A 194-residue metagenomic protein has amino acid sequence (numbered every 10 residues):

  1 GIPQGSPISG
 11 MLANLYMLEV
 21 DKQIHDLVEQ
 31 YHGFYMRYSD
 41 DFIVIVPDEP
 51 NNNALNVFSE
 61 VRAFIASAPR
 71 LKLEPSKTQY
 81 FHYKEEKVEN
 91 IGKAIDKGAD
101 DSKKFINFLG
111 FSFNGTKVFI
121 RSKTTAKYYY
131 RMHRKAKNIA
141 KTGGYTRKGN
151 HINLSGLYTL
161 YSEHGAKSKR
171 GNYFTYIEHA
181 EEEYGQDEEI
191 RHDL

Functional and structural regions predicted by a protein language model:
G1-S39, I43-E60, D100-K103: Conserved polymerase palm-domain catalytic core
G1-S6, K22, L55, R62 (+2 more regions): Right-hand nucleic-acid polymerase module
Y31, P69, S76: Residue-level signal for beta-strand positions within conserved beta-sheet cores that form or flank
G33, R70-L71, F111: Short aromatic/hydrophobic-glycine micro-motifs
R62-L71: A common structural junction motif
